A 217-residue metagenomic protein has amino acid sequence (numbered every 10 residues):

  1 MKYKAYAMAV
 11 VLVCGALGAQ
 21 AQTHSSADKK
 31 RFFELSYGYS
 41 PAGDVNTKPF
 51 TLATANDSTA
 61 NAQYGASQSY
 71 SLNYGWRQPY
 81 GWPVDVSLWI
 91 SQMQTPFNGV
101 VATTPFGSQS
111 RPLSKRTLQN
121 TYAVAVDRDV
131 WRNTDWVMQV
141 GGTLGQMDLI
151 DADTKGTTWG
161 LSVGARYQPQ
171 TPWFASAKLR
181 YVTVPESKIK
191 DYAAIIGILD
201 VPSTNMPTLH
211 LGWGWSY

Functional and structural regions predicted by a protein language model:
M1-K30: Cleavable N-terminal export/targeting peptides
K4-Y6, Y122, R180: Residue-level detector of intrinsically disordered/flexible regions characterized by low predicted structural confidence
A21-Y80, T208-Y217: Short glycine/proline- and aromatic-enriched beta-strand/turn motifs that initiate or cap beta-hairpins
S40-N46, A55-D57, M93-F97, L144-A152 (+1 more regions): Sequence/structural signature of outer-membrane beta-barrel proteins
N46-K48, T59-A60, P96, L161 (+1 more regions): Predominantly the C-terminal beta-signal and adjacent terminal strand-loop region of outer-membrane beta-barrel
A55-N61, G107-S114, Q146-A152, G164 (+1 more regions): Extracellular loop and loop/strand-boundary signature of outer-membrane beta-barrel proteins
Q68-T157, Y167-W173, M206-Y217: Gram-negative (and chloroplast) outer-membrane scaffold detector with strong preference for beta-barrel transmembrane
